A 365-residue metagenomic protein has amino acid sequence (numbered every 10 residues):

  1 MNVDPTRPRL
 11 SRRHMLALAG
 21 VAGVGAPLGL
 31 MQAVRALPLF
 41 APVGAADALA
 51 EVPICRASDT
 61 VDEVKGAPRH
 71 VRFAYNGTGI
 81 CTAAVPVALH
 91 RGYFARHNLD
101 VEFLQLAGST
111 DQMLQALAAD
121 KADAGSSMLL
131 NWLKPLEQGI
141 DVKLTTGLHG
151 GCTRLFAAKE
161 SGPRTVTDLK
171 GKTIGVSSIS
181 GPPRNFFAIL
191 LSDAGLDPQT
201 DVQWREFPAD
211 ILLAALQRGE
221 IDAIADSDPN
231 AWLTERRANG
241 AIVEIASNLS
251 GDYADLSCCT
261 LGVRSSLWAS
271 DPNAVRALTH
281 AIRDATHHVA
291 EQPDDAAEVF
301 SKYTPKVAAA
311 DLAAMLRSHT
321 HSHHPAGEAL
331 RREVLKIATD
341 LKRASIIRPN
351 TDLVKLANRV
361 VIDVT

Functional and structural regions predicted by a protein language model:
M1-H14, L18-P27: N-terminal secretory signal peptides
L37-D197, R205-E206, D222-D228, E244-I245 (+1 more regions): Short, glycine-/small- and polar/acidic-enriched structural segments that line small-molecule recognition paths
V43-L49, T339-T365: Conserved C-terminal helix/tail region of periplasmic/extracytoplasmic solute-binding proteins
Y75, L148-A157, G240-W268, S318-H319 (+1 more regions): Periplasmic-binding protein-like
A88-R91, H97, A116, D120 (+10 more regions): Structured segments of extracytoplasmic/periplasmic soluble domains in secreted or envelope-associated proteins
R96, N248-A254, H321-L330: Short, solvent-exposed loop/beta-turn-alpha elements that line the ligand-binding surface or hinge of extracytoplasmic
L130-N131, D210-K302: Pocket-lining segment of extracytoplasmic ligand-binding domains
A269-I346: Secondary-structure end/capping motifs
